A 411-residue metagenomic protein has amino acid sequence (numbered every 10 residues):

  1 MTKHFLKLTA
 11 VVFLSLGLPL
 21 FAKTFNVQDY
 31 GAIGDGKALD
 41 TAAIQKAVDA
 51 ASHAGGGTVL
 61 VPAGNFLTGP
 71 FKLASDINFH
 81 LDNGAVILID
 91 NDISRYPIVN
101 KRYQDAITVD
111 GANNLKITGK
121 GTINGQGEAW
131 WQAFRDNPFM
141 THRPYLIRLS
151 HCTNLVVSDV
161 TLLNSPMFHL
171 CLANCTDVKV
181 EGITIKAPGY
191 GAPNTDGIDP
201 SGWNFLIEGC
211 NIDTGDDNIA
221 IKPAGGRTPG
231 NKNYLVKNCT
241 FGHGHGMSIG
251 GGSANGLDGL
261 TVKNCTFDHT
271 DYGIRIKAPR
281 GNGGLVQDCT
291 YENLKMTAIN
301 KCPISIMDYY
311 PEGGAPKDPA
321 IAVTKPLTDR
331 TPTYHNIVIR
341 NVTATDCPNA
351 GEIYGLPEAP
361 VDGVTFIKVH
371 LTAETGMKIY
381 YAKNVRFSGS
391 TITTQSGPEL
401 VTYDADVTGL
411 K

Functional and structural regions predicted by a protein language model:
M1-A10: Bacterial N-terminal signal peptides that target proteins for export
T9-P19: Bacterial N-terminal signal peptides
F21-K411: Extracellular/periplasmic carbohydrate-active domains that bind, remodel, or depolymerize complex polysaccharides
